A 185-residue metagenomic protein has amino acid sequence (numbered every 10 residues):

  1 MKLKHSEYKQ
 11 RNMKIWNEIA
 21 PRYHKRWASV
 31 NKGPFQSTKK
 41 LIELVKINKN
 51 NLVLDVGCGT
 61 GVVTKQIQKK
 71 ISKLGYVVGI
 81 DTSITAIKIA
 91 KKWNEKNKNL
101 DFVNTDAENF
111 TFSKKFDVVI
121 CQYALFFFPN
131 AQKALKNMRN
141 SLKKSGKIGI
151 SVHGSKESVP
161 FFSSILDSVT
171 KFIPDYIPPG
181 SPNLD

Functional and structural regions predicted by a protein language model:
K2-N48, V62-Q66, I89, W93 (+2 more regions): Conserved class I S-adenosyl-L-methionine
V30, K133, K147-D185: Conserved catalytic/acceptor-binding region of the Class I
L52-F110: Class I SAM-dependent methyltransferase SAM/SAH-binding core
Q66, K133-N137: Short, conserved SAM-binding segment of the class I
S72, F128-P129, L142-K144: Helix-to-beta-strand junctions that scaffold the AdoMet/dcAdoMet cofactor pocket in Class I SAM-dependent enzymes
E108-V119: A short acidic, Gly/Pro-enriched loop at the edge of an enzyme's catalytic core that lines a small-molecule cofactor
V118-A131, G154: A short SAM/SAH-binding and catalytic strip from SAM-dependent methyltransferases
